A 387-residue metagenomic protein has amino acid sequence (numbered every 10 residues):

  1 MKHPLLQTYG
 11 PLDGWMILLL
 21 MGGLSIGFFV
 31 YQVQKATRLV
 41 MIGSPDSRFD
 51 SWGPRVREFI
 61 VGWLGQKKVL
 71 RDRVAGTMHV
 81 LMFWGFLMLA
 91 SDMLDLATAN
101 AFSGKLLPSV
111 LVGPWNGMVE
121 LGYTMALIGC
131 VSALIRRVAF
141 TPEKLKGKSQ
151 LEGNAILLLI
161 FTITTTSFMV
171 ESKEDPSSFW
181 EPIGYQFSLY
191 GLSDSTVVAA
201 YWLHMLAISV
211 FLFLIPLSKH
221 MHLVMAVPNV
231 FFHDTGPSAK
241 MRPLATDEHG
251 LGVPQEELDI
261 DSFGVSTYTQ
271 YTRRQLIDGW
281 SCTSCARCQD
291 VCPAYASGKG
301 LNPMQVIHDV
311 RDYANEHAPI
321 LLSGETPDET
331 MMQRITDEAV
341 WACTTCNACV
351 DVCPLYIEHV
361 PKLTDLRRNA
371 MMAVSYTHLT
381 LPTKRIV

Functional and structural regions predicted by a protein language model:
K2-V265: Membrane-embedded alpha-helical bundles of multi-pass integral membrane proteins
H3-T8, R242, V306-D309, Y313 (+1 more regions): Solvent-exposed, non-transmembrane regions of integral membrane proteins
D46, A75-V80, G279, A294-G298 (+1 more regions): Conserved short loop/turn motifs at secondary-structure junctions
R71-G76, K240-P243, Y295, I320-G324 (+1 more regions): Short coil/turn segments at secondary-structure boundaries
I260-C285, K299, A314-T345: Ferredoxin-like iron-sulfur electron-transfer modules
R287-Y313, L322, A342-T344, A348-N369: Iron-sulfur cluster-binding cysteine motifs and their immediate structural context in ferredoxin-like electron-transfer
T377-I386: Conserved small/polar residues in nucleotide/adenosyl-binding loops
